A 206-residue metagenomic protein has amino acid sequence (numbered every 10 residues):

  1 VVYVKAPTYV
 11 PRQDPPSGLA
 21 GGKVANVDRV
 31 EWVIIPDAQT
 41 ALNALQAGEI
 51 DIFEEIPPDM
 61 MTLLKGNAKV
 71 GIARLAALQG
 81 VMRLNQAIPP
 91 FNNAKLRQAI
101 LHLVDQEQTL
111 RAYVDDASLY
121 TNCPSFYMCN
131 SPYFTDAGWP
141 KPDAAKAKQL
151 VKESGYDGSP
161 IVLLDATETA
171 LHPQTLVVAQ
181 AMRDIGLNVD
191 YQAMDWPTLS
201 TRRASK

Functional and structural regions predicted by a protein language model:
V1-D37, D59-G80, A145: Aromatic-rich, solvent-exposed beta-strand/loop patch
V2, V27-V33, I52, G158-T167 (+1 more regions): Short, well-ordered beta-strand elements
V4-T8, A76-A99, L103, A112: A bilobed periplasmic-binding-protein/Venus flytrap-type ligand-binding module shared by bacterial periplasmic
K23-D28, A94, A144-V162: Immediate post-signal peptide segment of exported/extracytoplasmic ligand-binding proteins
E31-N43, P58-D59, E168-T169, Y191-T201: Short helix-initiation/N-cap motifs at beta->coil->alpha
I50-I56: Paired acidic/hydrophobic, glycine-rich loop segments that form the ligand-binding mouth/hinge of periplasmic-binding
E55, Q180-K206: Periplasmic binding protein-like
H102, S118-E153, A170-P173: Structural transition elements
